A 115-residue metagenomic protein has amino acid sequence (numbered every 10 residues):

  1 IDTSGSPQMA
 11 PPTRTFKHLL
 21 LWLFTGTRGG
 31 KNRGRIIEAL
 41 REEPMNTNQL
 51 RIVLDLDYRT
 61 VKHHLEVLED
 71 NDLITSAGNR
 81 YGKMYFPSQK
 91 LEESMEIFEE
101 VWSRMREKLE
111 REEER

Functional and structural regions predicted by a protein language model:
D2-L20, Q89-R115: Amphipathic alpha-helical dimerization/coiled-coil segments that flank or bridge DNA-binding/regulatory modules
G30, G78-M84: Short, Lys/Arg-rich nucleic-acid/phosphate-binding segment
K31, E42-N46: Short capping segments at the starts of secondary-structure elements
G34-E38: Pre-recognition alpha-helix immediately N-terminal to the DNA-recognition helix within helix-turn-helix or winged-helix
Q49-V53: A short acidic, leucine-rich amphipathic alpha-helix
D72: Glycine-centered, phosphate/nucleic-acid-interacting loop/turn motifs that mediate DNA/RNA or nucleotide
